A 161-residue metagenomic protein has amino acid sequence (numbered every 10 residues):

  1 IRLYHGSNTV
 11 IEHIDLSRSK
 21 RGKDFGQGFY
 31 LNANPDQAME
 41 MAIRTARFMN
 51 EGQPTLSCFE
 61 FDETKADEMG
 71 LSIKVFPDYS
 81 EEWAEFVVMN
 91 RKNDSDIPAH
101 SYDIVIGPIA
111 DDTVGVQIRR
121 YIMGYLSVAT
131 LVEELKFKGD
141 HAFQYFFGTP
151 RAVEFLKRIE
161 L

Functional and structural regions predicted by a protein language model:
I1-F29, Q37-R47, W83: Glycine-rich loop/turn
I1-H5, F29-Y30, L56-C58, Q144-F146: Ordered hydrophobic segments in well-structured contexts
K23-D24, M39-E40, R44-L161: Conserved NAD+-utilizing ADP-ribose enzyme module
N34: N-terminal cationic and glycine-rich segments that engage phosphates or anionic surfaces
